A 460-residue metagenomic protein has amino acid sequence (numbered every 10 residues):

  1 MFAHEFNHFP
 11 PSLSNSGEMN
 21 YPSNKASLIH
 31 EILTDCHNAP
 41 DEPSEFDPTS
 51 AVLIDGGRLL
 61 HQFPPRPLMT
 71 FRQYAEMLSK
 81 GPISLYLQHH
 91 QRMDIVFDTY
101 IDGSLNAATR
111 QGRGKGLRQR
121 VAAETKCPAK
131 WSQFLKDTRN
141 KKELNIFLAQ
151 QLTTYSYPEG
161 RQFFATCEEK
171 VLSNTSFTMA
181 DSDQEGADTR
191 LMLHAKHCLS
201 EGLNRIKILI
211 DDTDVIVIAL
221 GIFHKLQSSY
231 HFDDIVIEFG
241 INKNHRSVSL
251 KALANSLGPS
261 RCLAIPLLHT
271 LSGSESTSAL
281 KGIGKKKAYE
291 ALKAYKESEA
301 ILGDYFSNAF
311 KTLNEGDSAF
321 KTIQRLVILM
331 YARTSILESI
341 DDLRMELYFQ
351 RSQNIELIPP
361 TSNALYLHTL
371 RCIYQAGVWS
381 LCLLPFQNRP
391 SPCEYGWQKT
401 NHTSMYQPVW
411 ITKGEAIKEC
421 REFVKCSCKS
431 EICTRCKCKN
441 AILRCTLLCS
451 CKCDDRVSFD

Functional and structural regions predicted by a protein language model:
M1-D460: Noncatalytic, typically N-terminal accessory segments of nucleic acid-processing enzymes and closely related
